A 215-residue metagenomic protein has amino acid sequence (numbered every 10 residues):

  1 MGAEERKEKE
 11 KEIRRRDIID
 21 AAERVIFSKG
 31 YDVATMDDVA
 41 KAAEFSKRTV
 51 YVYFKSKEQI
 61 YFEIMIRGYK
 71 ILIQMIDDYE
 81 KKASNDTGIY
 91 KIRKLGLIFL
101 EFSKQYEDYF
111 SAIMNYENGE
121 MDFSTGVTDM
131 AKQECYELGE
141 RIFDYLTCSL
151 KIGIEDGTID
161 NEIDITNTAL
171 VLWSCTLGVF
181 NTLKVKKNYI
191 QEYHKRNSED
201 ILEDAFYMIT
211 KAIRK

Functional and structural regions predicted by a protein language model:
M1-G2, I98-E101, D144, C148-D156 (+1 more regions): C-terminal peripheral helix-coil segments that are non-catalytic and often amphipathic
M1-I13: N-terminal intrinsically disordered/low-complexity leader segments
K11, Y61, M65, Y69 (+5 more regions): Amphipathic, non-transmembrane alpha-helical scaffold segments
R14-E23, V39, I64-G68, L72 (+1 more regions): Generic hydrophobic, amphipathic alpha-helix propensity
D17, V25-E63: Helix-turn-helix
A21-V25, F102, C175: Short amphipathic alpha-helical elements of helix-turn-helix/winged-helix folds
D78-Y109, I165-L172: Hydrophobic alpha-helical connector segments
K104-Y145, N167: Short secondary-structure transition hinges
